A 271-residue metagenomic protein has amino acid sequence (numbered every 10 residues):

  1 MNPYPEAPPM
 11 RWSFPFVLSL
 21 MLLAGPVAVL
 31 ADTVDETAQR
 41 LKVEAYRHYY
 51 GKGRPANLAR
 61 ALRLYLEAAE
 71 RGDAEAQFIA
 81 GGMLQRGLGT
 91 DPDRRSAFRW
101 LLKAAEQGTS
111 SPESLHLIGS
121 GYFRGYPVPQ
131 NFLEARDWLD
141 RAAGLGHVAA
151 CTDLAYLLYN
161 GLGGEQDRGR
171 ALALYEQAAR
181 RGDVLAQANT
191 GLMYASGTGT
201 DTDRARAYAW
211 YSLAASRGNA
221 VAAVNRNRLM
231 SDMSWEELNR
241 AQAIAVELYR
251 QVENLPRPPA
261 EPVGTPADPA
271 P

Functional and structural regions predicted by a protein language model:
P15-G25: Bacterial N-terminal signal peptides
V27-R63, E75, D268-P271: N-terminal leader/linker segments that initiate helical-solenoid repeat arrays
A38, A74-A76, S111-E113, V148-C151 (+2 more regions): Helix-start (N-cap) detector for alpha-helical repeat units in TPR-like alpha-solenoids, especially tetratricopeptide
A38, V221-P271: Terminal, low-structured helical/coil segments at or just beyond the last alpha-helical repeat
L41-Y50, I79-R86, L115-R124, C151-N160 (+3 more regions): Hydrophobic face of amphipathic alpha-helices that form TPR/SEL1-like repeat modules and related alpha-solenoid
K52-A56, E70, L84, L88-P92 (+10 more regions): Short coil/turn and helix-start
P55-L64, D91-K103, P129-W138, E165-L174 (+2 more regions): Structural signature of tandem alpha-helical TPR/SEL1-like repeats, specifically the intra-repeat loop/turn
L102, E106-E113, L117-S120, R124 (+3 more regions): Alpha-helical adaptor scaffolds
